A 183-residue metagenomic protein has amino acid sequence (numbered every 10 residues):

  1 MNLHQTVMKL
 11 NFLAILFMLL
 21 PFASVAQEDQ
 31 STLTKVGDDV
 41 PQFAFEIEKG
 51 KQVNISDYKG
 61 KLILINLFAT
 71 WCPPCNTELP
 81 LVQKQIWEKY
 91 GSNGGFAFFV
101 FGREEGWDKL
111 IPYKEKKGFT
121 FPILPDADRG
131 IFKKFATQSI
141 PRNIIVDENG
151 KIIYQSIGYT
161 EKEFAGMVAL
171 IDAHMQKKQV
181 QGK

Functional and structural regions predicted by a protein language model:
M1-D29: Bacterial Sec-dependent N-terminal signal peptides
Q27-I55: N-terminal "domain-start" segment that seeds a small globular fold
V40-P41, I63, I140-R142: Short loop/turn microsegments at loop-to-beta-strand junctions
N54-N76: Short active-site neighborhood of thiol/selenol oxidoreductases, capturing the structured segment around
G60-L62, G94-A97, F121, E148: Loop/turn elements at helix/coil->beta-strand transitions in domains of secreted/extracellular proteins
N76-K117, G130-K133: Structural microenvironment flanking redox-active thiols in thiol-disulfide oxidoreductases
Y113-F119, D126-D172: Thiol/disulfide oxidoreductase modules built on the thioredoxin-like
K177-K183: Non-globular targeting/processing and membrane-anchoring segments
